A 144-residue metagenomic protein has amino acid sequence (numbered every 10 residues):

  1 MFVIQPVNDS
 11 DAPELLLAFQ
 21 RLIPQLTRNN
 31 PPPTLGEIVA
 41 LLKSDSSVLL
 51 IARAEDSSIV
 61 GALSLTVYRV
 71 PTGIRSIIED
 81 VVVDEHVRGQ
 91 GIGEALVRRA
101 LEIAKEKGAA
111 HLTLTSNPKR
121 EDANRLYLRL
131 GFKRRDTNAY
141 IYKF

Functional and structural regions predicted by a protein language model:
M1-P13: Conserved N-terminal entry element of GNAT/NAT acetyltransferase domains
S10, F19-P32: Helix-loop element at the rim of GNAT/NAT acetyltransferase active sites that forms part of the acceptor-substrate
N30-L49: Active-site rim helix/loop that mediates acceptor-substrate recognition in acyltransferases
I51, S58-V67, I77, V82: Conserved beta-strand in the GNAT
Y68-I78, R88, R135: A conserved beta-turn-beta hairpin within the catalytic core of GNAT-like acetyltransferases that forms part
V83, G89-E102, R125, R129: Conserved acetyl-CoA-binding loop-helix of GNAT-fold acetyltransferases
E94, E106, P118-D136, I141-Y142: Conserved active-site alpha-helix within GNAT-family acetyltransferase domains
V97, A104-S116: Conserved GNAT acetyl-CoA-binding A-motif
